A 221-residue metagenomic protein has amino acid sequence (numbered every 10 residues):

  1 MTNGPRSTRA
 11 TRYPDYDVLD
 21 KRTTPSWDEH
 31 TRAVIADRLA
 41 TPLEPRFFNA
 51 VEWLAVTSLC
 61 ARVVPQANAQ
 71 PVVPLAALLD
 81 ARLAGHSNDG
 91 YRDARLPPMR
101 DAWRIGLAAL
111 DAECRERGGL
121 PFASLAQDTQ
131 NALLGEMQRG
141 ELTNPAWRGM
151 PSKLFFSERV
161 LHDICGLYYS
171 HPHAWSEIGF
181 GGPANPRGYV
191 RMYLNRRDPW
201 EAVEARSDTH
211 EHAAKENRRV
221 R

Functional and structural regions predicted by a protein language model:
M1-R22, V34, L39-T41, A55-S58 (+2 more regions): Mature-region segments of soluble proteins
P25-D28, N49: Ser/Thr-centered flexible coil motifs
S26, P42-L43: A short linear-motif detector with a strong N-terminal bias
E44-A50: A conserved active-site cap/scaffold subdomain adjacent to cofactor or substrate pockets
